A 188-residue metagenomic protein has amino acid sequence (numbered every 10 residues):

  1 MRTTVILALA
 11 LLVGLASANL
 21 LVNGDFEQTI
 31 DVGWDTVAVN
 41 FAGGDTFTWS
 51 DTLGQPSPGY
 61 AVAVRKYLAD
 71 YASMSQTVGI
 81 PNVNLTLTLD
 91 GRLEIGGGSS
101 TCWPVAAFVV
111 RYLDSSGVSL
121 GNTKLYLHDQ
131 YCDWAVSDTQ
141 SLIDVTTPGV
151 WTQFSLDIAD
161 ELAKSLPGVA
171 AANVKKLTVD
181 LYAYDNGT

Functional and structural regions predicted by a protein language model:
R2-A8: Sec-dependent signal peptide recognition, specifically the positively charged N-region followed immediately by
V13-L15: N-terminal signal peptide c-region/cleavage motif recognized by signal peptidases
N19-R65: Extracellular glycan-recognition surfaces and repeat-rich motifs
F26, A72-V118, F154-D160, V179: Extra-cytoplasmic beta-strand recognition segments
A61-P81, W134-S137: Secreted extracellular polysaccharide-interacting domains
Y67-A69, I80-N82, T101-W103, T146-W151 (+1 more regions): Surface-exposed coil/turn segments at beta-strand junctions on protein surfaces, enriched
L120-A170: Extracellular carbohydrate recognition and processing domains and analogous Trp-centered ligand-binding platforms
P148, G168-N173, Y182-T188: Extracellular carbohydrate recognition
